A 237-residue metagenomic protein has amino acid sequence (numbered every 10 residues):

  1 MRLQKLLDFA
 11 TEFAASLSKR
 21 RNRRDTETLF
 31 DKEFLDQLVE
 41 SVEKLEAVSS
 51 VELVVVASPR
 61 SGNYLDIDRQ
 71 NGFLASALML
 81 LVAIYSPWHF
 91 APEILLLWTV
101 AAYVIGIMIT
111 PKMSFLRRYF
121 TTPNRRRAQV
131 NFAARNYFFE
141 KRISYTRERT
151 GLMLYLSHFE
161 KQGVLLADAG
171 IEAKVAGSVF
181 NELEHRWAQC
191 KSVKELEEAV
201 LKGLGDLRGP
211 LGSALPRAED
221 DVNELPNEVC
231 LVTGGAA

Functional and structural regions predicted by a protein language model:
S16-D25, M108-R125: Transmembrane-cytosolic junction motif
N22, T26-L53: Short, charged cytosolic
S50, L154, G203: Residue-level signature of catalytic and energy-coupling elements of molecular machines, predominantly ATP/GTP-dependent
Y64-A75: Select subsegments of transmembrane alpha-helices in polytopic membrane proteins, especially boundary-proximal
L80-Y119: Transmembrane alpha-helices and immediately adjacent membrane-cytoplasm interface residues in multi-pass integral
A133-A167: Acidic, Ser/Thr-rich low-complexity segments on the non-lumenal side of membrane proteins
F159-L196: Flexible, solvent-exposed short loops/turns enriched in glycine
R186-A237: Cytosol-/stroma-facing membrane-proximal "stalk/adaptor" domains immediately downstream of transmembrane anchors
